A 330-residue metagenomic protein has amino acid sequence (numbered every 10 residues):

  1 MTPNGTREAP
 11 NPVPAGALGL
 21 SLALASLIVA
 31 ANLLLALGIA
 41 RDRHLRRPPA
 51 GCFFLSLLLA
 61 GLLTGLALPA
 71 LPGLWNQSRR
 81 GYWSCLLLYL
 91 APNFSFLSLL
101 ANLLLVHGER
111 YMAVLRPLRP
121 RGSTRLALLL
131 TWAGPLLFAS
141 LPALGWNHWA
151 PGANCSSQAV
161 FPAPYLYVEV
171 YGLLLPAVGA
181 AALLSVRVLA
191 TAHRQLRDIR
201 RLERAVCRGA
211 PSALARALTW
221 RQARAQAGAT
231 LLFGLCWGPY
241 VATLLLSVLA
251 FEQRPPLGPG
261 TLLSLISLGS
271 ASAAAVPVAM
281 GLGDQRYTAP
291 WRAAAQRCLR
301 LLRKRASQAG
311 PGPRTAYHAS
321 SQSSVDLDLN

Functional and structural regions predicted by a protein language model:
M1-G5, R197-A223, G228, R286-N330: Intrinsically disordered regulatory tails of 7TM GPCRs
M1-L34, N330: Extracellular N-terminal segment of 7TM GPCRs
T2-R7, S78-Y89, T124-A127, G134-G179: Loop architecture of class A 7-transmembrane GPCRs
P10-L22, P49-R121: Extracellular TM2-ECL1-early TM3 structural module of rhodopsin-like
S21-A25, G38, L63-R79, F96-N102 (+4 more regions): Helix-to-loop junction signature of class
V29-A40, G65-P69, F94-P117, A127-L128 (+3 more regions): Cytoplasm-facing ends of alpha-helical transmembrane segments in multi-pass membrane proteins
N102-V114, G145-W146, A150, E169-A205 (+2 more regions): Class A (rhodopsin-like) GPCR signature focused on the TM5-ICL3 interface and adjacent 7TM helical core
L232-L235, V241-L245, L263-P313: Seventh transmembrane helix
